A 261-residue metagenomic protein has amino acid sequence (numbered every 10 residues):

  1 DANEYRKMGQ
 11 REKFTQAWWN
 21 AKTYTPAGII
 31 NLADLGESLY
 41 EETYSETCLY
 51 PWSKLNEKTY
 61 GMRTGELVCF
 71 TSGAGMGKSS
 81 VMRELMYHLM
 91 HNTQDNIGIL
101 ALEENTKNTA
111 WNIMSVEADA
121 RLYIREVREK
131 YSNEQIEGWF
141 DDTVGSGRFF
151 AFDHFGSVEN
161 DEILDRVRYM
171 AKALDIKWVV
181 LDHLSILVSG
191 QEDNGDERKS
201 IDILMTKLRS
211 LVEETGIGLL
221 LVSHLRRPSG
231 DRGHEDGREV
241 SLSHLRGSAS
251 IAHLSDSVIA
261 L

Functional and structural regions predicted by a protein language model:
D1-A33: TOPRIM fold recognition
D1-E4, T106-W111, D119, L187-Q191 (+1 more regions): Switch/connector loops and helix/strand junctions flanking conserved nucleotide-binding motifs in nucleotide-processing
P26-A120: The Walker A/P-loop phosphate-binding site
E57, N92-D175, S189: Cytosolic-facing regulatory segments adjacent to core modules
C69, A151, K177-V180, L220: Structural motif
N112, K199-L261: Phosphate-binding/switch region of NTP-binding enzymes
Y123-E129, F150-S157, V188-D202, R232-S243: Flexible beta-alpha connector loops of hexameric P-loop NTPases
I176-L211: Helical hairpin unit composed of two closely spaced alpha helices linked by a short loop
